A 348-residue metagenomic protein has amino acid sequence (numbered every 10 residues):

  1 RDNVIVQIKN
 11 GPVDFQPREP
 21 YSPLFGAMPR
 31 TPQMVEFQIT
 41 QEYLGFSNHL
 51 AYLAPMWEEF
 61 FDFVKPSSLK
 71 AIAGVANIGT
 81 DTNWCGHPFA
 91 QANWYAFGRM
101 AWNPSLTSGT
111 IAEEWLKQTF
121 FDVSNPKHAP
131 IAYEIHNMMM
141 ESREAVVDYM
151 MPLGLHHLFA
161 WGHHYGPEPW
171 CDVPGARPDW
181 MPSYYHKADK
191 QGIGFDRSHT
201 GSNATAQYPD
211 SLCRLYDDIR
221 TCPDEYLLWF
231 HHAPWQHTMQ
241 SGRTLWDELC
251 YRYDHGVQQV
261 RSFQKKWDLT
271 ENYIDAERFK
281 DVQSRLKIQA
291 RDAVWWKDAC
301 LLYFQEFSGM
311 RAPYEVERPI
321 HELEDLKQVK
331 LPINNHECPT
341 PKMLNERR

Functional and structural regions predicted by a protein language model:
R1, A27-P32, S68, A90: A generic structural signal for short, non-catalytic loop/turn and secondary-structure boundary residues
R1-M28: Gly/Pro-rich turn-and-neighbor structural signature
N3-I5, P32-E36, A71-A73: Beta-sheet entry/capping signal
G11, T40-E42, F120: Generic structural motif
V13-Q16, E42-S47, T82, A145 (+1 more regions): Flexible loop/turn segments at secondary-structure boundaries
P17-E19, S47-L50, A54, G86 (+1 more regions): Eukaryotic scaffolding regions of large macromolecular assemblies
T31-E59, A76-N77: Active-site clefts of carbohydrate-active enzymes
D62, S67-R348: Catalytic domains of carbohydrate-active enzymes that cleave complex glycans
